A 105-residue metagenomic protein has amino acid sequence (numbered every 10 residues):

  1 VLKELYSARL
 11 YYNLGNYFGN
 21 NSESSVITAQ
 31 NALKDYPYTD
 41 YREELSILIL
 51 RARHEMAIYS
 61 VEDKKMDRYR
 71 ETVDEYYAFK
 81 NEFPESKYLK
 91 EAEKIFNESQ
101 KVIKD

Functional and structural regions predicted by a protein language model:
V1-D105: Acidic, polar-rich low-complexity tracts and alpha-helical solenoid repeat scaffolds
